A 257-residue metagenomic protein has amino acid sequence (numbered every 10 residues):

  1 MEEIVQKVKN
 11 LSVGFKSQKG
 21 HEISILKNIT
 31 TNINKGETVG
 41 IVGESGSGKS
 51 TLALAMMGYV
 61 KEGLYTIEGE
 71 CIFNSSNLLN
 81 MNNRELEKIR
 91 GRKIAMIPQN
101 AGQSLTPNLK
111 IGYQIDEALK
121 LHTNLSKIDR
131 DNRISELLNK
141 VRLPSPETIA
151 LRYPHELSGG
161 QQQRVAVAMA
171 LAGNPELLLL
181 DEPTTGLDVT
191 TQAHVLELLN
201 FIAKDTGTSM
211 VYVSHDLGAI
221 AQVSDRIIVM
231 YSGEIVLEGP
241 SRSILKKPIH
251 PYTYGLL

Functional and structural regions predicted by a protein language model:
Y65-N77: Conserved ABC transporter NBD signature motif
N77, D129-T148, L257: Conserved ABC ATPase "signature" region
I115, V167, L178, T191 (+1 more regions): Hydrophobic anchor residue at the start of the ABC signature
R152-L157, Q161: Conserved ABC ATPase signature
A172-E176: A short, proline-enriched helix->beta-strand linker immediately N-terminal to the Walker B motif in ABC-type P-loop
L187-L257: P-loop NTP-binding/switch modules centered on Walker-like glycine-rich loops
